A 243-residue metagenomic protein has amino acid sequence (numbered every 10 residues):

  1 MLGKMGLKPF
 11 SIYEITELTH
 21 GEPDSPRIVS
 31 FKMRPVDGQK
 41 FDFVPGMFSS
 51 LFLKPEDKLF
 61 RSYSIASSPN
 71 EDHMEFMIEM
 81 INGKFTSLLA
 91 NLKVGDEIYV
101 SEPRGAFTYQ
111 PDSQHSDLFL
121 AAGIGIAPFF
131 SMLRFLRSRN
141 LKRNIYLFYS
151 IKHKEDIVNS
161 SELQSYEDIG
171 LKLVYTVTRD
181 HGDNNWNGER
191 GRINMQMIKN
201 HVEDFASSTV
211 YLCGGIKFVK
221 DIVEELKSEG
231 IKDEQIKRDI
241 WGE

Functional and structural regions predicted by a protein language model:
L2-D96, I151-H153, T178-R179: Ferredoxin-reductase
G3-K4, I81-E243: FNR/FR-type flavoprotein reductase catalytic core
